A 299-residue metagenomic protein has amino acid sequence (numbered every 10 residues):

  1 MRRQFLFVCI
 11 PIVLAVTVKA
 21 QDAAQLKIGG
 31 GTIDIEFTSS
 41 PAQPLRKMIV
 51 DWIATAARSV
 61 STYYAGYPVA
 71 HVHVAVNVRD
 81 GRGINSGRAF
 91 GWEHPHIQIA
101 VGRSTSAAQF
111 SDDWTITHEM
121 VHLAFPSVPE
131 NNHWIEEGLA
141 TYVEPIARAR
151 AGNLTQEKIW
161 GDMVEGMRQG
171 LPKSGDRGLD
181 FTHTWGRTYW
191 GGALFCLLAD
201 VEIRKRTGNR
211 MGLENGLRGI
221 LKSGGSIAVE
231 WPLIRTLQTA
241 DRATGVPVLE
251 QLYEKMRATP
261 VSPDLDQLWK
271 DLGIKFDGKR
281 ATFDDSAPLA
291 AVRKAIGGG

Functional and structural regions predicted by a protein language model:
R2-L6: N-terminal export leaders
F7-A15: Bacterial N-terminal signal peptides
V18-A20: Boundary at the C-terminal end of the N-terminal hydrophobic targeting segment
D22-V128, N132: Juxtacatalytic substrate-recognition/specificity segment
T32, S226-G299: Beta/coil-rich, acidic/histidine-enriched accessory regions frequently appended to metallopeptidases
Q43-T55, S106-S111, T115, E130 (+7 more regions): Soluble non-cytosolic domains of exported or imported proteins
R58-A65, H122-F125, P145-G152, D200-G208 (+4 more regions): Sec-exported extracytoplasmic/periplasmic mature domains
E130-D200, K205-T207, L213, R218-I227: Acidic/His/Gly-enriched intrinsically disordered linker/tail segments that often contain short helix/coil "MoRF-like"
